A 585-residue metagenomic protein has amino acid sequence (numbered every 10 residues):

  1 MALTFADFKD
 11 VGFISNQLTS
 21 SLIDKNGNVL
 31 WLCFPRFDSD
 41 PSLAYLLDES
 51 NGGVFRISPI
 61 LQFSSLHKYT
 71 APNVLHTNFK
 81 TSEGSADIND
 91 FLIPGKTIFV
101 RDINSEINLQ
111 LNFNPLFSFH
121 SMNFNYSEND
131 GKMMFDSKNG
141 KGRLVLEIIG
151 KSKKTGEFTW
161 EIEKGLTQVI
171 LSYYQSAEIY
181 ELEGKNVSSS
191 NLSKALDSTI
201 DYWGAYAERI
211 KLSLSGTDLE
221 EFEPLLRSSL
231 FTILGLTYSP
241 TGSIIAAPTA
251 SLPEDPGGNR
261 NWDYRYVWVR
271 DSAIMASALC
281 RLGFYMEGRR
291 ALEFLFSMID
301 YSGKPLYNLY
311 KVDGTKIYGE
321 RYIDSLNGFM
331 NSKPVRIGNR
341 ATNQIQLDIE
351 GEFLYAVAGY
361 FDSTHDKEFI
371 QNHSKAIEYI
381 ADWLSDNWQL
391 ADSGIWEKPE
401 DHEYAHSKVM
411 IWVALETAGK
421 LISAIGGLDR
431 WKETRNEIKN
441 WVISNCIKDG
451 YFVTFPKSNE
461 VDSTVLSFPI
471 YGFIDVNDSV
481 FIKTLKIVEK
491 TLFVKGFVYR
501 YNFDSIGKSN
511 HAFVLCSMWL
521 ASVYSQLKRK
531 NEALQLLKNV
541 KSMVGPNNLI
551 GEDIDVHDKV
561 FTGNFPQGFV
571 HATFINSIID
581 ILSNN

Functional and structural regions predicted by a protein language model:
M1-N585: Acidic, mature catalytic/reactive cores of soluble proteins
